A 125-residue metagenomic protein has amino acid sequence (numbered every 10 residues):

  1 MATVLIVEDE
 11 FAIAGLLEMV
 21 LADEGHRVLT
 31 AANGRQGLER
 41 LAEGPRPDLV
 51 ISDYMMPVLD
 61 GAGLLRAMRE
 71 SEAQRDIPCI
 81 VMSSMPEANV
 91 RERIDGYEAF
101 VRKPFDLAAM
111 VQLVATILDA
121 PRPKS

Functional and structural regions predicted by a protein language model:
E8: Conserved acidic carboxylate
G15-D23: Charged docking surfaces used in two-component/phosphorelay signaling
T30-L49: Acidic, metal-coordinating helix/loop segments flanking the phosphotransfer/catalytic sites of two-component signaling
D53: Active-site residues of response regulator receiver
M56: Receiver (REC) domain active-site loop signature in two-component systems and cognate sites in sensor histidine kinases
I80-M82: Hydrophobic/aromatic residues positioned on beta-strands within the core alpha/beta folds
F105-T116, R122: C-terminal output helix
